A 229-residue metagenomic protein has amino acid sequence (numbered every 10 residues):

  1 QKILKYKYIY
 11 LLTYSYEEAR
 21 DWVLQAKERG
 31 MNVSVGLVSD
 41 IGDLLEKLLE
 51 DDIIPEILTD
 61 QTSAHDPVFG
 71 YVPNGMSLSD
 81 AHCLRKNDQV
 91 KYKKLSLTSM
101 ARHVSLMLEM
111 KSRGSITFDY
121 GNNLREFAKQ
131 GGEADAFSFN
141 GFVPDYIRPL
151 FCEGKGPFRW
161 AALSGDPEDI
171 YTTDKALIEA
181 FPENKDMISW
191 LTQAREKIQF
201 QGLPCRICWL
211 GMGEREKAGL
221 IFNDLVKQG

Functional and structural regions predicted by a protein language model:
Q1-M31, D60-S105, S138-L150: Catalytic or ion-translocation cores adjacent to nucleophile or general acid/base/metal-coordination motifs in diverse
K2, L44-K47, P67-F69, F127-K129: Short helix/loop capping segments that flank catalytic or ligand/cofactor-binding pockets
L4, Q25-G30, L49-D52, E109-K111 (+1 more regions): Solvent-exposed alpha-helices and their adjacent loops that cap or buttress functional pockets in soluble metabolic
I9-Y10, N32-G36, P55-T59, S115-F118 (+1 more regions): Structural motif
Y14-E18, S39-D43, I53, K94-S105 (+1 more regions): Conserved active-site and cofactor/substrate-binding residues in soluble primary-metabolism enzymes
G36-T62: Active-site/ligand-binding-proximal alpha/beta "capping" segment
S39-G42, Q61-D66, G121-F127: Glycine-rich beta-alpha junction loops
H103-G229: Glycine-rich, aromatic-lined ligand/substrate-binding cores of catalytic and carbohydrate-binding domains
